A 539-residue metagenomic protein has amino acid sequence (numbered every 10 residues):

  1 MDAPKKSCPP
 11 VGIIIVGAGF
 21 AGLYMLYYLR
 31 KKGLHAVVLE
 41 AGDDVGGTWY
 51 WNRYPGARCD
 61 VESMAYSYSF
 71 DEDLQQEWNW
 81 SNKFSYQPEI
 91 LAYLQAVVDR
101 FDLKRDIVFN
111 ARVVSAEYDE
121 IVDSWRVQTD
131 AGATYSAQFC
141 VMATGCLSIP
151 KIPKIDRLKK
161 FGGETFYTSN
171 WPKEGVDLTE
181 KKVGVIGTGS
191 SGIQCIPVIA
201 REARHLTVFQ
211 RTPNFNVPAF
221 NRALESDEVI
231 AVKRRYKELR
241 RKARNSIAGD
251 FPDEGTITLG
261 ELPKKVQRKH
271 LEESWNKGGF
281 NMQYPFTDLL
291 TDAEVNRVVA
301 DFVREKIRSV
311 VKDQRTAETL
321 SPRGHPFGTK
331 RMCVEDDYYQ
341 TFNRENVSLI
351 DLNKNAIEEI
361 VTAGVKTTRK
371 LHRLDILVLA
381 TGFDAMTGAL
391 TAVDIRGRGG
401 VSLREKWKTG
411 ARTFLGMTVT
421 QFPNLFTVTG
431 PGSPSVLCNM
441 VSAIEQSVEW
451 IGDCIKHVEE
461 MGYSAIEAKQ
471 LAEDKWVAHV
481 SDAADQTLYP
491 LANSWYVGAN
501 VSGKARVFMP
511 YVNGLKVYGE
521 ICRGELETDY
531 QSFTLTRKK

Functional and structural regions predicted by a protein language model:
D2-I13, A18-L158, G163, E174-G175 (+3 more regions): N-terminal FAD-binding dinucleotide-binding subdomain shared by FAD-dependent oxidases/monooxygenases
N170: Flexible, glycine/small-residue-enriched loop-and-beta-strand segment within the central core of proteins
V176-L178, V183-I186: A conserved hydrophobic secondary-structure block that centers on an alpha-helix together with its immediately flanking
I196: Ligand/cofactor pocket segment of small-molecule handling proteins
I199: Class I S-adenosylmethionine-dependent transferase superfamily signal
